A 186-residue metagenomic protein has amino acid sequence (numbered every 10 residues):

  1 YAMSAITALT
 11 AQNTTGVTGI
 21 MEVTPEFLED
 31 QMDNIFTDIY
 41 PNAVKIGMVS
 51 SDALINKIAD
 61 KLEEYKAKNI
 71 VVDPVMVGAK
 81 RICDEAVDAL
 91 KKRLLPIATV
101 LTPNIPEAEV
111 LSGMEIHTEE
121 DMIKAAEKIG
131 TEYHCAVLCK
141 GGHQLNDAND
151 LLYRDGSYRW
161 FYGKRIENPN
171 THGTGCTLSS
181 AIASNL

Functional and structural regions predicted by a protein language model:
Y1-V72, M76-V77: Conserved N-terminal subdomain of the carbohydrate kinase-like
T15-F27, K80-E85, Q144, A148 (+2 more regions): Active-site-adjacent loop and "lid" segments of alpha/beta metabolic enzymes
T24-Q31, S51-I58, A86, L90 (+3 more regions): General structural feature for long, well-ordered alpha-helical segments within catalytic domains of soluble enzymes
L62, E115, L186: Active-site catalytic pocket residues across diverse enzymes, especially alpha/beta-hydrolases
I82-Y158: Conserved phosphate/ATP/ADP-binding segment of small-molecule kinases
V110, N168-L186: Short, small-residue alpha-helix embedded
R159-K164: A short, charged helix-loop
